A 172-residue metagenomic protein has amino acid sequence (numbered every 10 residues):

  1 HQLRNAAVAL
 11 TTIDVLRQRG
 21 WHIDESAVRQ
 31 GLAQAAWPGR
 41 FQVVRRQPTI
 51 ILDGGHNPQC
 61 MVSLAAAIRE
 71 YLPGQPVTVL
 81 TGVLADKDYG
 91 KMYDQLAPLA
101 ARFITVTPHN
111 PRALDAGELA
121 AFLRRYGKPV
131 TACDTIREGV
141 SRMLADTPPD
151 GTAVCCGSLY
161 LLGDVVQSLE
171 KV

Functional and structural regions predicted by a protein language model:
H1-R102: Nucleotide phosphate-binding/pyrophosphate-handling subdomain across enzymes that bind or process nucleotide phosphates
T49-I51, P58, Y93-T152: C-terminal helical cap/extension that packs against the catalytic core of soluble nucleotide-cofactor enzymes
A67-I68, F122, K171-V172: Glycine-rich, phosphate-binding/catalytic loops in enzymes
S158: Active-site-proximal loop/hinge segments that shape catalytic or ion-binding/gating pockets
L161-G163: Short, active-site-adjacent cap segments at secondary-structure transitions
